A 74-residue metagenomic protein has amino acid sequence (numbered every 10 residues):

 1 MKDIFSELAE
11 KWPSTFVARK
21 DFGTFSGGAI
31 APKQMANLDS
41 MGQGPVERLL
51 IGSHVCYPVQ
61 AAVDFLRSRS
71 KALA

Functional and structural regions predicted by a protein language model:
M1-T15: A detector for short, charged/polar N-terminal pre-domain segments
K2, F25-V59, R69: Major-groove DNA-recognition helix of helix-turn-helix-type DNA-binding domains
R19: Helix-turn-helix DNA-binding elements, focusing on the entry/boundary residues of the two helices that contact DNA
F22: Hydrophobic adenine-recognition pocket in adenosine-nucleotide-binding enzymes
Q60-A74: A short, Lys/Arg-enriched interface patch at domain edges and termini
